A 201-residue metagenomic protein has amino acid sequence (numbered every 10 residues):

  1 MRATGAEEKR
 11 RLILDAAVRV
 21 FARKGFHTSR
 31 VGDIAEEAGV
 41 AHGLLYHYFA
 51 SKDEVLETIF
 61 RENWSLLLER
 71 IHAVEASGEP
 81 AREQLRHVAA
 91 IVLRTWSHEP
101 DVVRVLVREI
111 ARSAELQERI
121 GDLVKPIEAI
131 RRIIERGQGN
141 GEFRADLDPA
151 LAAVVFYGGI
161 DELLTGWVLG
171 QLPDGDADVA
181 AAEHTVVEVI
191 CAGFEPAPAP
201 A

Functional and structural regions predicted by a protein language model:
M1-E8, R19, L169, P198-A201: N-terminal intrinsically disordered/low-complexity leader segments
L12, V20-E54, T58: Helix-turn-helix
R23-H27, S77-G78, E99, N140: Short coil/turn segments at alpha/beta junctions that flank glycine-rich nucleotide-binding fingerprints
H27, F143-R144, P173: Conserved hydrophobic residue
T58, E69-D101, L123, P149-F156 (+2 more regions): Hydrophobic alpha-helical connector segments
R61-L67: Short, basic, alpha-helical segments at the C-terminal edge of helix-turn-helix-like DNA-binding modules
L93-E135, E142, A150-L151, L169: Short secondary-structure transition hinges
R94-H98, V105, R132-R136, V154-D176 (+1 more regions): Amphipathic C-terminal alpha-helical segment
